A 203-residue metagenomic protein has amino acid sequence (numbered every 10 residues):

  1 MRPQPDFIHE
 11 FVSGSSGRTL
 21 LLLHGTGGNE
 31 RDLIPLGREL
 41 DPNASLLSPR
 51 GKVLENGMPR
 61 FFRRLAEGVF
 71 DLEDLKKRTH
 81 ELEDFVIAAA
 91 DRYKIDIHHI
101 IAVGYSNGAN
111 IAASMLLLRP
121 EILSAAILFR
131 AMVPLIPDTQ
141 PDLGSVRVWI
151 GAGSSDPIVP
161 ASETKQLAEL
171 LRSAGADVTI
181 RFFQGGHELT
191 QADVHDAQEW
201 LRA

Functional and structural regions predicted by a protein language model:
R2-I95: Serine-hydrolase catalytic machinery in alpha/beta-hydrolase-like enzymes
H24-T26, V103-Y105, A109, G153: Conserved alpha/beta-hydrolase "nucleophile elbow" surrounding the catalytic nucleophile
P35-L36, P160-E169: Short alpha-helix in the alpha/beta-hydrolase fold that links the catalytic acid
R50, V103, F129-R130, G151 (+1 more regions): Alpha/beta-hydrolase-fold catalytic nucleophile elbow
H99-G144: Primarily recognizes the serine-hydrolase "nucleophile elbow" in alpha/beta-hydrolase and SGNH/GDSL folds
L143-V148, A174: Short, proline-enriched alpha-helix->beta-strand connector loops that line the catalytic pocket of alpha/beta-hydrolase
W149-A152, D156: Short beta-strand/loop motif that positions the catalytic acidic residue of the alpha/beta-hydrolase fold
K165-A203: C-terminal catalytic histidine-bearing segment of alpha/beta-hydrolase fold enzymes
